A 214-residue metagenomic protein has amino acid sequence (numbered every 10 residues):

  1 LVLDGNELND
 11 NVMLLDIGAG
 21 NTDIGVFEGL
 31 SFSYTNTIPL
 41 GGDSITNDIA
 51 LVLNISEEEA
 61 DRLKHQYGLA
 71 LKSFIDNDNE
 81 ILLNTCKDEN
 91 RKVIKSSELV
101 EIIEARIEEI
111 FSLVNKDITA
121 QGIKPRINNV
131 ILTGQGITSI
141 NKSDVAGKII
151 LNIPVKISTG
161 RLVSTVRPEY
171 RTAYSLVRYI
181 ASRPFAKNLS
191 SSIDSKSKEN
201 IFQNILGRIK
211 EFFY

Functional and structural regions predicted by a protein language model:
L1-L14, D23-Y214: Helical "lid/coupling" subdomains associated with nucleotide-phosphate turnover
A19-G20: Short, glycine/acidic-enriched loop or turn micro-motifs at the edges of active sites
